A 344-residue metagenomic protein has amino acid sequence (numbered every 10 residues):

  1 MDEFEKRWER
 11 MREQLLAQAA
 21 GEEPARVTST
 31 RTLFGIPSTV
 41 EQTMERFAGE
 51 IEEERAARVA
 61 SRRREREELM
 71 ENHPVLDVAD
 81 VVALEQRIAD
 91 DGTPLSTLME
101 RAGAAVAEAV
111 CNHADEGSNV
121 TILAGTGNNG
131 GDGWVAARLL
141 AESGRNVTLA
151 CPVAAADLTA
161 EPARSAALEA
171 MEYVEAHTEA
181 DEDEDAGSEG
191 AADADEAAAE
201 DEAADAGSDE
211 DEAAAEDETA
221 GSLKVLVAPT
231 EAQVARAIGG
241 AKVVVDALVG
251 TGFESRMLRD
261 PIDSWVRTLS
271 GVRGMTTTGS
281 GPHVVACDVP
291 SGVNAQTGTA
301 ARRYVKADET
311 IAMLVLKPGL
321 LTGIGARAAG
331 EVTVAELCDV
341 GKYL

Functional and structural regions predicted by a protein language model:
D2-E5, L15, P24, R31-R55 (+4 more regions): Glycine-rich phosphate/dinucleotide-binding loop and adjoining beta-alpha-beta core of small-molecule
A60-P94: Generic N-terminal amphipathic, Lys/Arg-enriched alpha-helix
T93-V106: A glycine-rich, Thr/Ser-enriched phosphate-binding loop motif common to dinucleotide/cofactor-binding enzymes
V106, G125-T126: Thiolate-centered catalytic microenvironments shared by cysteine-dependent enzyme domains
V110-D115: Glycine-rich helix-loop-beta junction characteristic of Rossmann-like nucleotide cofactor-binding loops
